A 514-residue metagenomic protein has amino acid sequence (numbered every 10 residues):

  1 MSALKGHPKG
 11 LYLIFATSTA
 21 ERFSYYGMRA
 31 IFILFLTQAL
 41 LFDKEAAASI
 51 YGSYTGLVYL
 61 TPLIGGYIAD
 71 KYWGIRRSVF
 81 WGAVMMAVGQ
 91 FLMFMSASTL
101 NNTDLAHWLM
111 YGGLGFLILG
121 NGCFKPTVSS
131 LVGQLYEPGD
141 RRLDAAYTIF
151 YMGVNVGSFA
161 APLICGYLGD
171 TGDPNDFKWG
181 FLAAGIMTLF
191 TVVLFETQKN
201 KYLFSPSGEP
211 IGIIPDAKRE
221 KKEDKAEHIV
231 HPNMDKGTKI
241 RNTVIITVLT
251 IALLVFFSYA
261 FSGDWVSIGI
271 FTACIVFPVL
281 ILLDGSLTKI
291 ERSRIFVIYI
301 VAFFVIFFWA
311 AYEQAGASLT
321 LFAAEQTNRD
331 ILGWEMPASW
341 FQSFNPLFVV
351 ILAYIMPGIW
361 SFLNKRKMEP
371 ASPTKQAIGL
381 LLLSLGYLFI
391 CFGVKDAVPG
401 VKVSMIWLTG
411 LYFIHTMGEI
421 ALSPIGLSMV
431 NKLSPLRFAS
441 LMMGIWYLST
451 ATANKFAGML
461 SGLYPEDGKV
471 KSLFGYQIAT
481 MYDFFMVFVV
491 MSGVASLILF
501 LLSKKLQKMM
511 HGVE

Functional and structural regions predicted by a protein language model:
M1-K9, P138-G139, G166-T320, E325-D330 (+3 more regions): Intracellular loop-helix junctions on the cytosolic face of multi-pass helical membrane proteins
M1-S18, R22, N101-W108: Cytosolic juxtamembrane N-terminal segment immediately preceding the first transmembrane helix of multi-pass
T19, G89, T103-F124, A302 (+1 more regions): Hydrophobic core of transmembrane alpha-helices in multi-pass small-molecule transporters, especially MFS/SLC-type
R29-A30, L63-I64, V156-T171, P424 (+1 more regions): A gly/Pro-rich, aromatic-decorated transmembrane alpha-helix motif that marks the paired, flexible gating helices
A30-A48, D170, A315-F341: Short amphipathic helix-loop junctions that connect adjacent transmembrane helices in Major Facilitator Superfamily/SLC
G52-K71, F159-A161, S343-M356, T452: Central cavity-lining transmembrane alpha-helices of secondary-active solute carriers, predominantly the Major
V84-L105, I378-G400: C-terminal ends and interior cores of transmembrane alpha-helices in multi-pass membrane transporters/permeases
